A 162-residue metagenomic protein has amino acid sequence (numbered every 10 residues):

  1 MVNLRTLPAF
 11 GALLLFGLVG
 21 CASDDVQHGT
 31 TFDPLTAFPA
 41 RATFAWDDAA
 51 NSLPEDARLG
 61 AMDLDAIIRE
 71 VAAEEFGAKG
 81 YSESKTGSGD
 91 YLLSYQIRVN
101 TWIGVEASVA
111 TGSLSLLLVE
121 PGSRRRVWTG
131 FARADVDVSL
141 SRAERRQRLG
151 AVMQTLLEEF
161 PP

Functional and structural regions predicted by a protein language model:
M1-C21: Sec-dependent bacterial lipoprotein signal peptides
V2, V19-E70, E74: A structural "domain/chain start" motif
N3, R133-D135, R145-P162: Intrinsic disorder/low-complexity detector
S23-D24, K79, T86-R142, A151: Surface-exposed short loop/turn segments
F32, D65, R69, A73 (+2 more regions): Extracytoplasmic/secreted envelope proteins and their assembly/folding machinery, especially bacterial periplasmic
L35-A37, G80-K85: Surface-exposed acidic, glycine-flexible loop patches that form ligand/cofactor-binding and adhesion interfaces
L53-D63, G80-S82, V136-A143: Second-shell loop/turn segments in exported
V71-S82, N100, T155-P162: Structured segments of extracytoplasmic/periplasmic soluble domains in secreted or envelope-associated proteins
